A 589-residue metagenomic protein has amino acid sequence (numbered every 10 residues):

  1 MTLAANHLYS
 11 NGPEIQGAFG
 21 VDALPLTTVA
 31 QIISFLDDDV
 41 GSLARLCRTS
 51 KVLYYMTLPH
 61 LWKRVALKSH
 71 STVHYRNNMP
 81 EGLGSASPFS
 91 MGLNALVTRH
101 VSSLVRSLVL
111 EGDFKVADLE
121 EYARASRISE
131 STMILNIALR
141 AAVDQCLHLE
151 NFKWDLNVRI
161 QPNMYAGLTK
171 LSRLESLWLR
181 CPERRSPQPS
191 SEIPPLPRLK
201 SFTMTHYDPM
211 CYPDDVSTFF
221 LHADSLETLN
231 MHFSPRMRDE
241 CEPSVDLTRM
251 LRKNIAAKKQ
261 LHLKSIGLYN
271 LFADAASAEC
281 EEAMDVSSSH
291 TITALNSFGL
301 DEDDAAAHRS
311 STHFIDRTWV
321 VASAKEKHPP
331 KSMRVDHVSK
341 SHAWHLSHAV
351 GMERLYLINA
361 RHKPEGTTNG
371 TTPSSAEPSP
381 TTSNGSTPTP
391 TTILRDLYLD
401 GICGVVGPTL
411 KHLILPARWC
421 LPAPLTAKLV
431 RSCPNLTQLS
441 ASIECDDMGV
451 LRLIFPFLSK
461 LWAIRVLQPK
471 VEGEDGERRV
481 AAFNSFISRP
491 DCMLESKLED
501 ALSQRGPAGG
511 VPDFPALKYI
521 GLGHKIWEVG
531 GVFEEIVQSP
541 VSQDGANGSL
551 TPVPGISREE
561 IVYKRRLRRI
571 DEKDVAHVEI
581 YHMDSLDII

Functional and structural regions predicted by a protein language model:
M1-D304, S332, S379, S383 (+1 more regions): N-terminal adaptor/linker regions at the entrance to substrate-recognition repeat cores in CRL/SCF substrate receptors
Q16, T27-S34, S107, F152 (+8 more regions): Leucine-rich solenoid repeat modules
D38, C146-L149, K327, G407-K411: Short, surface-exposed connector motifs at secondary-structure boundaries
Y55, R180, T205, H232 (+8 more regions): Positions within ordered alpha-helical repeat solenoids
L83-L96, C211, R334-S339, D396 (+2 more regions): A Trp-anchored, charged/polar loop motif used as the substrate-binding/catalytic surface of acyl/ester-handling
K115-L119, T132-L135, V158-N163, E183-Q188 (+11 more regions): Short, solvent-exposed loop/turn at the beta-strand->alpha-helix junction within individual leucine-rich repeat
R124-R127, E365-P388: Intrinsically disordered, low-complexity Ser/Thr- and acidic-rich flexible linkers and loops, especially at boundaries
V143, Y165-S172, S190-R198, D215-S225 (+11 more regions): A structural signal for leucine-rich repeat
